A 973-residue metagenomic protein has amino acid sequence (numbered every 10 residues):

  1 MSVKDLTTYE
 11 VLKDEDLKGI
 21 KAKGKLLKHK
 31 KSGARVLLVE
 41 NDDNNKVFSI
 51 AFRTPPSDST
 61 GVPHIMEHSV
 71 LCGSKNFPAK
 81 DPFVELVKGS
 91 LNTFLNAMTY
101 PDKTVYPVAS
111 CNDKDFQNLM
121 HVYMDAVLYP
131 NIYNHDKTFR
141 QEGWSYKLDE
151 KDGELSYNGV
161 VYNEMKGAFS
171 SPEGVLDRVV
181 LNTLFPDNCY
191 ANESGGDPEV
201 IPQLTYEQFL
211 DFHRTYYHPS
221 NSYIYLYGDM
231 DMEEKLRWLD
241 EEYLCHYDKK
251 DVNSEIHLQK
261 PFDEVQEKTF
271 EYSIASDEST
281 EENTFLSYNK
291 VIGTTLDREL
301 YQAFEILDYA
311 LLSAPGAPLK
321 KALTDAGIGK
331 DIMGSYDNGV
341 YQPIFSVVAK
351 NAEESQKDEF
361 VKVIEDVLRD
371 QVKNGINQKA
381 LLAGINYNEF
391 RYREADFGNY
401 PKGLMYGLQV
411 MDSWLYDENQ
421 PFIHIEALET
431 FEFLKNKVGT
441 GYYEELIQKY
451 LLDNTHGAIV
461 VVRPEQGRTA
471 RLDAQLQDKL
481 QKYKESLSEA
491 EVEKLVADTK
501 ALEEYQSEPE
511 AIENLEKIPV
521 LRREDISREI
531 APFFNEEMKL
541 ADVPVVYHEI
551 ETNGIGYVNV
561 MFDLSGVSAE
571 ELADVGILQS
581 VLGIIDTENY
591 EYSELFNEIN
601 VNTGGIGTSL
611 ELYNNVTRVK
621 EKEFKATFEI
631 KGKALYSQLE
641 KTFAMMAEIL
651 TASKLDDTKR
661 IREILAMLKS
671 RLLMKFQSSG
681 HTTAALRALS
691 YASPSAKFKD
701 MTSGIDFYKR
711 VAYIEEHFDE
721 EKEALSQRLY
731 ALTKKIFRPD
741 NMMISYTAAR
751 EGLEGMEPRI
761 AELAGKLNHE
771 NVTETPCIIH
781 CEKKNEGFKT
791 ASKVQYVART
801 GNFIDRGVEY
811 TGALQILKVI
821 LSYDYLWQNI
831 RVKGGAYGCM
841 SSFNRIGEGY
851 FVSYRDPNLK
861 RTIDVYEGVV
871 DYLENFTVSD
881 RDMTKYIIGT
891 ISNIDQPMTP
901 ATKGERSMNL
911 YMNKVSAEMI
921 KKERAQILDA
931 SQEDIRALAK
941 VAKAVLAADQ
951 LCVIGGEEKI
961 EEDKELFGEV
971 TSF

Functional and structural regions predicted by a protein language model:
M1-V47, D263: Non-catalytic terminal extensions that flank enzyme cores
E40-D42, S49-A51, Y162, K166-S170 (+9 more regions): His/Glu-based metal-binding/catalytic segments typifying zinc-dependent metallopeptidases
N45-P55, D81-Y129, D136-K147, G174-E199 (+10 more regions): M16 family metallopeptidases and their MPP-like homologs
V62, M66-V70, L578: Active-site His/Glu-centered metal-binding helix of metallohydrolases
F94, L210-R214, S273-S276, L319 (+12 more regions): Generic recognition of flexible, low-complexity loop/linker segments
E150-P219, Y225-Y243, Y247-A275, T280-E282 (+1 more regions): Hydrophobic, small-residue-rich alpha-helical packing segments that form membrane-like cores
N158, L210-E242, G704, L725-I760: Non-catalytic, conformational "gating/processing" segments within enzyme and secreted inhibitor domains
D211, Y223, M232-D251, N374 (+3 more regions): Extended, regular secondary-structure scaffolds
